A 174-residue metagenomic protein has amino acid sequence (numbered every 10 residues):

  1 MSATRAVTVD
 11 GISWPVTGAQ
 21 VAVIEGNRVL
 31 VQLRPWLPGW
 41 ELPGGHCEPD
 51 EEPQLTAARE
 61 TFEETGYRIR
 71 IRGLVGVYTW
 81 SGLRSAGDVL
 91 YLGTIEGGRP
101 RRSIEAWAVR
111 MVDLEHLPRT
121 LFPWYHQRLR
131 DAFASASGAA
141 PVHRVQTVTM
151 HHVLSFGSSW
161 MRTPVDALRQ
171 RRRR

Functional and structural regions predicted by a protein language model:
M1-Q20: Acidic, metal-coordinating catalytic segment for phosphate/diphosphate chemistry, firing primarily on the Nudix
T17-A19, N27, G87-V89, W107: Change "...and in nucleic-acid phosphodiester-cleaving endonucleases..." to "...and in nucleic-acid processing enzymes
A19, G45, R59, R72 (+1 more regions): Structural detector for helix-capping/boundary residues
V23, L92-T94, R110-D113: Short, well-ordered beta-strand micro-motif
I24-E63, G76: Conserved Nudix-box catalytic region and its N-terminal flanking loop in Nudix hydrolases and closely related
V29, G98-R101: Short helix-loop capping/hinge motifs at secondary-structure junctions, enriched in acidic/polar residues
P38-G39, E105-R174: Nudix hydrolase/Nudix homology domain
G66-R99: Active-site segment of metal-dependent pyrophosphate-handling enzymes, primarily the Nudix hydrolase catalytic core
